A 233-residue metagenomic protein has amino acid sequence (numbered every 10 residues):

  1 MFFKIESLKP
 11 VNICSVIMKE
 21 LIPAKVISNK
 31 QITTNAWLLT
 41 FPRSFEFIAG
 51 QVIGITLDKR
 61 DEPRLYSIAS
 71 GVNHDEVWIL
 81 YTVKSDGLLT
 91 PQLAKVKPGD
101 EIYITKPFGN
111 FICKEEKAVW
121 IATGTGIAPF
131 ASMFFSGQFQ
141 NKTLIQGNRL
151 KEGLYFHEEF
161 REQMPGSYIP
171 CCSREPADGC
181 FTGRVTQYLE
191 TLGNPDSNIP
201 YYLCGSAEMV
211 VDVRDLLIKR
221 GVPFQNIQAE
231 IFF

Functional and structural regions predicted by a protein language model:
F3-I5, K9-V11, L88-F233: FNR/FR-type flavoprotein reductase catalytic core
I13-P98, R174: Ferredoxin-reductase
